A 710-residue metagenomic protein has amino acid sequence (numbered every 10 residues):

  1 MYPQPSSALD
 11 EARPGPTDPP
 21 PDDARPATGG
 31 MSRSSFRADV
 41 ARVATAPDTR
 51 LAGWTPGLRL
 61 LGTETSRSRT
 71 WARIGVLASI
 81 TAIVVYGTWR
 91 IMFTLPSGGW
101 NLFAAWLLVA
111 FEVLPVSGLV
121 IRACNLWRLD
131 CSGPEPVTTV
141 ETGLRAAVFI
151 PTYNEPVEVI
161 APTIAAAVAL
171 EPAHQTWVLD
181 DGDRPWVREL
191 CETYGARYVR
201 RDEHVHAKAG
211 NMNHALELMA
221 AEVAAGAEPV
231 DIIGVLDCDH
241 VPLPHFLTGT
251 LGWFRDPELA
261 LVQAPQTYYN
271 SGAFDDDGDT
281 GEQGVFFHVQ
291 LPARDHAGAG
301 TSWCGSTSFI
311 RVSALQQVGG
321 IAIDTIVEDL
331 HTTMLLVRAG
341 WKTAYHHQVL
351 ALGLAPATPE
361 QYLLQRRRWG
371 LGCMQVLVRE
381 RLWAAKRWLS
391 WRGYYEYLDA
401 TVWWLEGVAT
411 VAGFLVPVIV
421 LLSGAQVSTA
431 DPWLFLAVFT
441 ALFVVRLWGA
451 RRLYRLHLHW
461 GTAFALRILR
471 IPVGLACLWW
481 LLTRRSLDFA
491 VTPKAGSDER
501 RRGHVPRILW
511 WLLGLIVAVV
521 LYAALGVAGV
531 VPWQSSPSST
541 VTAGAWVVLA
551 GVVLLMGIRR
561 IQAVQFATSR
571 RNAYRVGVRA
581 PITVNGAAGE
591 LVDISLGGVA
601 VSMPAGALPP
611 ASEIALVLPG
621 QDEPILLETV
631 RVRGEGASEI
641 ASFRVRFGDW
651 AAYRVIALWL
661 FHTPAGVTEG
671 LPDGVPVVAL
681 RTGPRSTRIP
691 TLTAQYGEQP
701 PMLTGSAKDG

Functional and structural regions predicted by a protein language model:
M1-T142, C191, E406-G407, G544-A563 (+1 more regions): N-terminal membrane-anchoring/stem segments of glycan-assembly enzymes
V85-V113, W403-D488, G503-A567: Membrane-embedded multi-pass helical conduit in multi-pass membrane proteins, especially envelope-biosynthetic
R145-A147, Q175, H331: Cell-envelope/extracellular polymer assembly enzymes that use nucleotide-activated donors
A165-H174: Short, acidic, metal-binding catalytic loop of nucleotide-sugar glycosyltransferases
D180-V187, E203-H204: A conserved acidic beta->alpha catalytic loop
V205-I232, P244-I326, V337-R338, P359-L398: Long helical/loop segments within the catalytic core of UDP-sugar-dependent glycosyltransferases, especially the large
D237-V241: The conserved acidic donor/metal-binding loop of glycosyltransferases
R501-G710: Structured alpha-helical
